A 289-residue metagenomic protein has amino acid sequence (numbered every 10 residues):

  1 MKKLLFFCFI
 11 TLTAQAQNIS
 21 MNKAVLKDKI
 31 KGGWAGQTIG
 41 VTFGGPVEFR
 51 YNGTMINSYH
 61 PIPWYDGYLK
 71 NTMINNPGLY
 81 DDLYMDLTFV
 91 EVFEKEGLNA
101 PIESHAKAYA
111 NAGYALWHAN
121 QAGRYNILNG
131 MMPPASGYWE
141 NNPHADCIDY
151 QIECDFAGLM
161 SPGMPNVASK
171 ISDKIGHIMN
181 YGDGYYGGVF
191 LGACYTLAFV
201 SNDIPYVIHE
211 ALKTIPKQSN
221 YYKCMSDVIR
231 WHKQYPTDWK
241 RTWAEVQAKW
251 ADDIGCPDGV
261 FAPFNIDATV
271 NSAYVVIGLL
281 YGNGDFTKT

Functional and structural regions predicted by a protein language model:
M1-S20: Bacterial Sec-dependent N-terminal signal peptides
Q17-V25, Y59, N71, Y80 (+1 more regions): Helix-termini ("caps") and immediately adjacent flexible loops/tails, especially at membrane-solvent interfaces
M21, I127, S136-A145, F156-M164 (+2 more regions): Accessory "access/gating" subregions that flank catalytic or transport cores
M21-G44: Mature N-terminal segment immediately following signal peptide/propeptide cleavage in secreted/periplasmic
K27, A35, Y80, M85 (+2 more regions): Active-site cavity-forming subdomains of large catalytic enzyme subunits
I39, F43-G45, F49-D66, M179-D183 (+3 more regions): Catalytic phosphate/nucleotide-handling subdomain of diverse soluble enzymes
P46-P77, L83-D86, E103-W117: Active-site-surrounding "flap" and adjacent substrate/cofactor-binding loops of secreted or lumenal enzymes, prototyped
P46-R50, A100-H105, G184, V207-I208 (+1 more regions): Surface-exposed patches in mature extracellular/periplasmic domains of secreted proteins
